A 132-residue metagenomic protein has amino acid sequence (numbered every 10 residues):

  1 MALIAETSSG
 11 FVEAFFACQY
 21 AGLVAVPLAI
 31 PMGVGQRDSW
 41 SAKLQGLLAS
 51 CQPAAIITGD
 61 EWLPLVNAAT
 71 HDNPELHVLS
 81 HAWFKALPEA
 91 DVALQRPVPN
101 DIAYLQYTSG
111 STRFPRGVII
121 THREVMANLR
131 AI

Functional and structural regions predicted by a protein language model:
M1-G35: Conserved AMP-binding/adenylate-forming
A5, E75-F84: Short beta-strand elements of ligand-binding domains
L23, P53-A54, N73-L76: A short helix->loop->beta-strand "cap" motif at the edges of active sites that frequently abuts
P27, P31-I57, E61-A68, L87-E89 (+1 more regions): Conserved ATP-dependent adenylate/AMP-binding module captured primarily in the ANL superfamily
S50, H71-D72, R96-P99: Alpha-helix termination/capping residues and helix-transition junctions
E61, T70-L79: Conserved adenylate-forming
V78, L87-F114, I119, E124 (+1 more regions): Conserved pre-ATP/AMP-binding loop-to-beta segment of ANL
